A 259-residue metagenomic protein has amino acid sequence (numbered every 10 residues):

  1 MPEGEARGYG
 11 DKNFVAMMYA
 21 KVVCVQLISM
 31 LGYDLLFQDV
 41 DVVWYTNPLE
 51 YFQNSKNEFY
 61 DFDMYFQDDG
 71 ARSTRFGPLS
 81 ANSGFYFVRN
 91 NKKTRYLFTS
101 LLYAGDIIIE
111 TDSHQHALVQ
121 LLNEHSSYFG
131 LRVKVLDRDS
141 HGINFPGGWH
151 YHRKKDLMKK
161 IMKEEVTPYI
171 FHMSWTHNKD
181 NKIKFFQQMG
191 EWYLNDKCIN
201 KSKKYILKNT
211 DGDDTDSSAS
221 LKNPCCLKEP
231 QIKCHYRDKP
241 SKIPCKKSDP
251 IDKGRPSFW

Functional and structural regions predicted by a protein language model:
M1-G32: Active-site-proximal specificity loops/subdomain of glycosyltransferases
G10-M17, L27, V40, P78 (+3 more regions): Short amphipathic alpha-helical molecular recognition features
D11-K12, K21-C24, D69-T74, R153-M158: Eukaryotic intrinsically disordered and solvent-exposed regulatory patches
V25-M30, L49, Q53, F98-L102 (+1 more regions): Amphipathic alpha-helical interaction motifs in eukaryotic regulatory proteins
L31-D34, F59-D63, G130-L131, V166: Loop/turn elements at helix/coil->beta-strand transitions in domains of secreted/extracellular proteins
V42-N82: Conserved donor-nucleotide/metal-binding helix-loop-beta segment in metal-dependent transferases, i.e., the alpha-helix
V88-S248, K253-W259: Catalytic core and acceptor-binding pocket of nucleotide-sugar-dependent glycosyltransferases
